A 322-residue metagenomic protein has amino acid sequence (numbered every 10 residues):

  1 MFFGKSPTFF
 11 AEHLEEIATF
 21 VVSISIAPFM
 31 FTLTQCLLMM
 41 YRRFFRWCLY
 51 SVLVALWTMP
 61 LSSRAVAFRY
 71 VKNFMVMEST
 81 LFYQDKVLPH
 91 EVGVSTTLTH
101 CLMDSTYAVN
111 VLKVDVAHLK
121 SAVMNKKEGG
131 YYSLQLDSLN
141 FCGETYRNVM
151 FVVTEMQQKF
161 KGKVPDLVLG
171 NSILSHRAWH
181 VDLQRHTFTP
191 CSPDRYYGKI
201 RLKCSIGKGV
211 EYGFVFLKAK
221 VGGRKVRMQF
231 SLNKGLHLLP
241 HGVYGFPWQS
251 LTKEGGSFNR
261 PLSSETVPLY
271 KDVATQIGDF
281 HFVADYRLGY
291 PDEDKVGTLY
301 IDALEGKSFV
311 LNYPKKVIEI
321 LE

Functional and structural regions predicted by a protein language model:
F2, T19-V21, W47: Compositionally biased, low-complexity segments
S6, S23-S25: Serine residues within intrinsically disordered or low-complexity segments
T8-E16, F31-T32: N-terminal, intrinsically disordered, basic low-complexity segments enriched in Arg/Pro/Ser/Thr
F10, A27-F29, A55: Low-complexity, intrinsically disordered segments with a bias for serine/threonine
A18, S25-A27: Residues marking helix boundaries in flexible regions
T32-F68: Bacterial Sec-dependent N-terminal signal peptides
P60-E322: Pepsin/retropepsin-fold aspartyl endopeptidases
